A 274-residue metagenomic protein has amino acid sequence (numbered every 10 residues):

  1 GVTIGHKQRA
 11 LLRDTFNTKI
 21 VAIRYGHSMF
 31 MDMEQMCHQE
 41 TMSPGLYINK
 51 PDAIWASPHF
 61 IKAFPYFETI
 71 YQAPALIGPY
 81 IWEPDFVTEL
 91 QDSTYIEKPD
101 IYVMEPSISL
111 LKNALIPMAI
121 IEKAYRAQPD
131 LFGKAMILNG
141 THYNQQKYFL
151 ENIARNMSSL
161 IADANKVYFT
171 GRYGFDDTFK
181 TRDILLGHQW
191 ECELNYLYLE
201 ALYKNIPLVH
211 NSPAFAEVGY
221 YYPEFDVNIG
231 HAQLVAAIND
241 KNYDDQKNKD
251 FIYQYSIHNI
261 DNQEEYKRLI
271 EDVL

Functional and structural regions predicted by a protein language model:
G1-G5, I23-H27, S57-H59, E105-S107 (+2 more regions): Structural motif
G1-K50, F169-G174: Extended catalytic core of nucleotide-activated donor transferases of GT-like folds
Q8-T15, I116, I120, L197-E200: A short acidic, amphipathic alpha-helical/loop segment
H59-K166: Conserved catalytic-core segment of nucleotide-activated headgroup transferases in glycan assembly
Y125, L234-N242, I270-L274: Short, hydrophobic alpha-helical segments
Y143-K204: Donor nucleotide-activated moiety binding/catalytic core segment of transferases that use nucleotide-activated donors
K180-N259: Catalytic binding pocket for nucleotide-activated donors in carbohydrate/polymer assembly enzymes
I257-L274: C-terminal alpha-helical cap of glycosyltransferases
